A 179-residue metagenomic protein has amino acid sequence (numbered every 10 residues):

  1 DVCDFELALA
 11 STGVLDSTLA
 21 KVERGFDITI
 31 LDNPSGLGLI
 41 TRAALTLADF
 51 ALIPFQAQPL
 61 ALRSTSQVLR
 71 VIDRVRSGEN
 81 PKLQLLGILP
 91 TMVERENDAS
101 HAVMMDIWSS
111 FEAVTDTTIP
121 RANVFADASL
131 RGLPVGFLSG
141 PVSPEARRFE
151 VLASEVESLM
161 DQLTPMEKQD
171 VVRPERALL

Functional and structural regions predicted by a protein language model:
D1, Q56, L130-P134: Short, basic/glycine-rich phosphate-binding loops at helix/coil junctions that contact nucleotide phosphates
D1-L37: Cytosolic-facing regulatory segments adjacent to core modules
E6, T41, S129: Short, flexible helix/strand-to-coil boundary loops that buttress conserved ligand/catalytic motifs in alpha/beta
A8, A61-S64, E145: Short, conserved glycine- and acidic-residue-centered signature motifs in active-site or ligand-binding loops
V14, Q67, R148-V151: Charged catalytic carboxylate motif
T18, V71, L152-E155: A ubiquitous structural signal for well-ordered alpha-helices
E23-R24, I28-P120: Conserved catalytic-core segment of NTP-binding enzymes
S77-L179: C-terminal lobe/tail of nucleotide-utilizing enzymes
